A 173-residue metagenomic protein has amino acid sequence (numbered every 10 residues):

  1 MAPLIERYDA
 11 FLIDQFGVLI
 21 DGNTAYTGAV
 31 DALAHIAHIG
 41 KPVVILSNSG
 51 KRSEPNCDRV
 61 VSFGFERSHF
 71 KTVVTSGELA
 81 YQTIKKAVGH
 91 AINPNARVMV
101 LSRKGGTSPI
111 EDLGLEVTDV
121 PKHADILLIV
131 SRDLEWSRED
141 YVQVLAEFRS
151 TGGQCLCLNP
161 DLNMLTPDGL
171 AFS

Functional and structural regions predicted by a protein language model:
M1-S173: HAD-like aspartate-dependent phosphatase fold
